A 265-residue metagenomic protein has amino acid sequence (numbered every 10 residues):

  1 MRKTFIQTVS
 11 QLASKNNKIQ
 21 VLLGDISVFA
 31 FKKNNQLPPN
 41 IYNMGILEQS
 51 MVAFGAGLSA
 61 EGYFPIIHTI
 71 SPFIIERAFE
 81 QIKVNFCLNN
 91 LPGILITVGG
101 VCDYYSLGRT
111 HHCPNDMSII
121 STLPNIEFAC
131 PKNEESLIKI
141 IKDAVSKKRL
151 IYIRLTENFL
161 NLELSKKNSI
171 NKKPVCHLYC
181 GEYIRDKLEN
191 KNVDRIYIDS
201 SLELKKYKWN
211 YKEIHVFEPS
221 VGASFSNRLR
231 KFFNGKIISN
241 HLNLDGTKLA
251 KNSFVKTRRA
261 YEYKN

Functional and structural regions predicted by a protein language model:
M1-L160, I198-S201, W209, E213-H215 (+1 more regions): Thiamine diphosphate
N16-N17, S169-C176: A short, charged/proline- and glycine-enriched loop that marks the coil->beta-strand transition at the N-terminal
F79-E80, L188, S226-N227: Conserved strand-to-helix beginnings and helix N-cap segments that scaffold or border functional pockets
L95-V98, D194-E203, I237-D245: A generic structural motif
N158-I170: Aromatic-enriched
K173-N210: Redox- and metal-dependent alpha/beta enzyme cores, enriched for Fe-S-associated oxidoreductases and cofactor-handling
K205-R228: Internal helical hairpin/lid segments
N227-N265: Peripheral docking tails and interdomain loops at the edges of cofactor- or intermediate-handling domains
